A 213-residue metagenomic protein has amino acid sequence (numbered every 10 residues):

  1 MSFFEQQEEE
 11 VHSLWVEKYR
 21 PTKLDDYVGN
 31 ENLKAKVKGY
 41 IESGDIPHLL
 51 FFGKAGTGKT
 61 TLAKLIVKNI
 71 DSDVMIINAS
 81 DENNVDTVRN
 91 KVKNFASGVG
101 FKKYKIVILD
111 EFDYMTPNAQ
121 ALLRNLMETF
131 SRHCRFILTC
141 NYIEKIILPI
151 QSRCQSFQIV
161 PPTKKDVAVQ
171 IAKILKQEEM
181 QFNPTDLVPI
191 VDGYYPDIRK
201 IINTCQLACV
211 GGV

Functional and structural regions predicted by a protein language model:
M1-F157, K165-D166, K176, P184-D192 (+1 more regions): P-loop/Walker A NTP-binding region and its immediately flanking N-terminal helices in P-loop NTPase folds
V167, I171: Conserved Sensor-2/SRH helix of P-loop NTPases
M180, G193-V213: AAA+ ATPase "lid" subdomain C-terminal helix
